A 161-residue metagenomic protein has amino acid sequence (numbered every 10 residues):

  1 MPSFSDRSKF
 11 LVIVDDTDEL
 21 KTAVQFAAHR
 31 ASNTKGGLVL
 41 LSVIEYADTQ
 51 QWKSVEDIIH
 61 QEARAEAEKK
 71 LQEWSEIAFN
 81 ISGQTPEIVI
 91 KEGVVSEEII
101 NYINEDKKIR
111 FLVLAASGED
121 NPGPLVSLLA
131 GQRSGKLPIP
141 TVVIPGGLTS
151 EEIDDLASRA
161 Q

Functional and structural regions predicted by a protein language model:
M1, F79-L112, A157-Q161: Structural beta-alpha unit
P2-S54: Small/aliphatic-rich secondary-structure junction motif
T22-F26, N101-Y102, L128-L129: A short acidic, amphipathic alpha-helical/loop segment
V39-L41, E87-K91, V142-I144: General small-molecule cofactor/ligand-binding pocket signal
S42-K69, E151-Q161: Acidic, proline/glycine-rich short linear motifs
I59-E87: Helix-adjacent hinge/juxtasegments
N104-Q161: Gly/Ser-rich helix-loop-strand patches that form or flank binding pockets for ribonucleotide-derived cofactors
